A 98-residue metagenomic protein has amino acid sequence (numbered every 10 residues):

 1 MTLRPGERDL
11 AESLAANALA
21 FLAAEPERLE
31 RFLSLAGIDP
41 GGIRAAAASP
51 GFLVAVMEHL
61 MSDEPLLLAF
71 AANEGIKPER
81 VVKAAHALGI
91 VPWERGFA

Functional and structural regions predicted by a protein language model:
M1-A98: Metal- and O2-centered redox machinery and metal/ROS homeostasis
